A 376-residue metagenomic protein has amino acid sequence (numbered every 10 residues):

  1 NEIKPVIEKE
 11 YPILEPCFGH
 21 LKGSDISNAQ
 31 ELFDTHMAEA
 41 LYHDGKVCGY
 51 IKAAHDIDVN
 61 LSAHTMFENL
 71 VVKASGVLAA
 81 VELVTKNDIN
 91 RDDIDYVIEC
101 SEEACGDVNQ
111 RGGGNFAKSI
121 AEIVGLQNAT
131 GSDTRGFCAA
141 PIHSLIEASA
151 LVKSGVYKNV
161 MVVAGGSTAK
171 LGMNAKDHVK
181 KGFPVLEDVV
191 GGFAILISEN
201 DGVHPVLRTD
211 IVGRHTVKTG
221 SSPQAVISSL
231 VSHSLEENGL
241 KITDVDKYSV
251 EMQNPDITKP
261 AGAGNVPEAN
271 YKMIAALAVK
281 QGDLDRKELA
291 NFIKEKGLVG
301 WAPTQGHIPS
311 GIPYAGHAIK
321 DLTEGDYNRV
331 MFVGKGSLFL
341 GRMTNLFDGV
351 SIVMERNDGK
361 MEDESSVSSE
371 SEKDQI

Functional and structural regions predicted by a protein language model:
N1-L70, D177-I242, K280, E295-G297 (+2 more regions): Condensing-enzyme catalytic core mediating Claisen C-C bond formation in acyl metabolism
N1-V6, A29-L32, H36-Y42, F67-N69 (+5 more regions): Claisen-condensing/thiolase-fold acyl-transfer catalytic domains that form or cleave C-C bonds in fatty acid
N28-V179, V185-D210: Glycine- and small hydrophobic-enriched segments that form the cores of compact globular domains
A79-Y96, L230-K247, N265, D321-L322 (+1 more regions): Phosphate/pyrophosphate-binding loops at sites that engage ATP/ADP/AMP, CoA/4′-phosphopantetheine, polyphosphate
D93-C100, G131-D133, K158-G165, V206-I211 (+3 more regions): Beta-strand segments within the central parallel beta-sheet cores of soluble alpha/beta enzyme folds
S101-A104, S167-K176, V217-S221, D256 (+1 more regions): Short, mixed-charge aromatic SLiMs
